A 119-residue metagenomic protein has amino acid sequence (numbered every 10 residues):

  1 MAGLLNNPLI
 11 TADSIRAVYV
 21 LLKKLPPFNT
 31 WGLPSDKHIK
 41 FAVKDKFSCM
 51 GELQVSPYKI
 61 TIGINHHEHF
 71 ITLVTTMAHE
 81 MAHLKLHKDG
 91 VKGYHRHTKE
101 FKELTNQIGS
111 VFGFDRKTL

Functional and structural regions predicted by a protein language model:
M1-T75, L84-L119: Active-site-proximal or metal-binding-adjacent scaffold patches in catalytic folds
E80: Walker B catalytic acidic pair
